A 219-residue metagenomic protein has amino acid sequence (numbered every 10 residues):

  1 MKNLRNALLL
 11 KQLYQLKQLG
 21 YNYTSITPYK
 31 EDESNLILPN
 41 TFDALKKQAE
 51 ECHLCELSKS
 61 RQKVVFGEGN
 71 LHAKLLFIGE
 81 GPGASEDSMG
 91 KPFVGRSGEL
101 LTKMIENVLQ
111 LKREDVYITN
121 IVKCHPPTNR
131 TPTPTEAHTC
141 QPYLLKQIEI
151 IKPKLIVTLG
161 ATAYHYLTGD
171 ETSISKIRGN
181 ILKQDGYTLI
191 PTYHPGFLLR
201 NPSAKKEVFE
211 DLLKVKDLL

Functional and structural regions predicted by a protein language model:
M1-A7: Short, small/acidic-rich helices and loops at N termini and domain boundaries of DNA replication/processing enzymes
A7, K11-L219: A polyanion-binding, active-site-adjacent surface
